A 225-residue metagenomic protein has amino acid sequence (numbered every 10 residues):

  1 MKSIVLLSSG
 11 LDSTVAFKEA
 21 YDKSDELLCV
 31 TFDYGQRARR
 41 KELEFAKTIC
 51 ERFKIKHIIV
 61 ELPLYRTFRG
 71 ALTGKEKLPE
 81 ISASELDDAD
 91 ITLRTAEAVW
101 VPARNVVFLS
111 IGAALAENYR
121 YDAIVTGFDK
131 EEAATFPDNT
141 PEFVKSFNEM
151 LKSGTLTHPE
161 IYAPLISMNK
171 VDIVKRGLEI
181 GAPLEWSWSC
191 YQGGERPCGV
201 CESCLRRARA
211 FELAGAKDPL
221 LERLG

Functional and structural regions predicted by a protein language model:
M1-G181: ATP-dependent adenylation/nucleotidyltransferase module used to activate substrates
A38, D172, P197-V200, E212-L213: Short active-site-adjacent structural elements
S110, W188-R209: Local cysteine-cluster metal-coordination motifs and their immediate loop/turn environment, predominantly Fe-S cluster
D122, L184-W186, P197: A short pocket-lining beta-strand/turn micro-motif at the edge of beta-sheets
T155, E212-G215: Short amphipathic alpha-helical interaction/hinge segments
R176-E179, L184-G193: Short, intrinsically disordered, charge-biased short linear motifs at domain edges
I180-A182, A208-E212: A polyampholytic, Gly/Pro-enriched intrinsically disordered region
G193-G194, A214-G225: Short cysteine/histidine-rich metal-coordination sites, predominantly Zn2+-binding motifs
